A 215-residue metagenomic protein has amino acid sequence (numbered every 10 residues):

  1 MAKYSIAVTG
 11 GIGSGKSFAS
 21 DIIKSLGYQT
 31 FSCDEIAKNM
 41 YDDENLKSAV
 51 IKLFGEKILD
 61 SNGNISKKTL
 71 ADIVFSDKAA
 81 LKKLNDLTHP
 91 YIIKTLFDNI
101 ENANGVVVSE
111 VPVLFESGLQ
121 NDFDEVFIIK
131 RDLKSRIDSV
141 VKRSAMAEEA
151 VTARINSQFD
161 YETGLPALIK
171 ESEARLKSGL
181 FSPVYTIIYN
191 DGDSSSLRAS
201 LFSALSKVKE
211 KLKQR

Functional and structural regions predicted by a protein language model:
I6-V8: Hydrophobic anchor at the beta1->P-loop junction of P-loop NTPases
G11, I23: P-loop (Walker A) phosphate-binding loop of NTP-binding proteins
S14: ATP-binding Walker
S17: Walker A/P-loop
K24-C33: Post-Walker A helix-loop "phosphate-sensing" segment adjacent to the P-loop in P-loop NTPases
E35-N104: ATP-dependent small-molecule kinase phosphotransfer cores that center on conserved nucleotide phosphate-binding segments
P90-I93, V107-P112, A153-S157: Short gly/ser/thr-rich secondary-structure transition/capping motifs
D98-V106, Q120-I129, L133-E149, N156 (+1 more regions): NTP-dependent small-molecule kinase module
